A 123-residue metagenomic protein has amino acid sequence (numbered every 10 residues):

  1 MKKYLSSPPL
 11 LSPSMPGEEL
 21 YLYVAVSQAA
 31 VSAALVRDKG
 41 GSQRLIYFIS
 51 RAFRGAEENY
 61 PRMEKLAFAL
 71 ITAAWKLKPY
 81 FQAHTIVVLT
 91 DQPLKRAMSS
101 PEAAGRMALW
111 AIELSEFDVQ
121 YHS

Functional and structural regions predicted by a protein language model:
M1-S12, F117-D118, S123: Amphipathic alpha-helical
S12-E18: Short coil/turn segments at secondary-structure boundaries
E18-S27, L70: Two-metal-ion RNase H-like nuclease active-site motif
E18-Y21, I86-L94: A glycine-rich phosphate-binding loop feature that marks nucleotide/adenosyl-phosphate handling sites
S27-Q28, A111: Amphipathic alpha-helical blocks
Q28-R37: Acidic, metal-ligating active-site segments
G41-F68, T72, T90-R96, A104: A short, polar/acidic, helix/strand-boundary loop motif
M63-A83, M107-D118: Metal-dependent nuclease catalytic cores in nucleic-acid-processing enzymes, especially RNase H-like/related
